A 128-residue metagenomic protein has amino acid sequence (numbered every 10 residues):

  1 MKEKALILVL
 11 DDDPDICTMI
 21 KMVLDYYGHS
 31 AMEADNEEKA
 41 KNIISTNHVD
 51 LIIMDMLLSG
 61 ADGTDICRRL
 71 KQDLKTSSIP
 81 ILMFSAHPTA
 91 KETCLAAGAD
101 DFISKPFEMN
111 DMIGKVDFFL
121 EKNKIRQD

Functional and structural regions predicted by a protein language model:
P14-M32: Two-component/phosphorelay signaling modules centered on CheY-like receiver
C17, S59, S77: The feature encodes the CheY-like receiver
E33-L51: Acidic, metal-coordinating helix/loop segments flanking the phosphotransfer/catalytic sites of two-component signaling
N36, D62-D65: Acidic catalytic/metal-coordinating carboxylates
N42, T64-S77: Short amphipathic alpha-helix used as the core "switch/output" element in two-component signaling
D55: Active-site residues of response regulator receiver
D65, H87-I103, D111-G114: Alpha4 helix (beta4-alpha4-beta5 surface) of REC/receiver domains from two-component response regulators
L82-F84: Hydrophobic/aromatic residues positioned on beta-strands within the core alpha/beta folds
